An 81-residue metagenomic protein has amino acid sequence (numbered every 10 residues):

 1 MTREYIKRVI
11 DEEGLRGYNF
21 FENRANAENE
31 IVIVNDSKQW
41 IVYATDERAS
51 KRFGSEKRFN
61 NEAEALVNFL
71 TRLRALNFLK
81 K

Functional and structural regions predicted by a protein language model:
M1-A25: Negatively charged, low-complexity tracts enriched in Asp/Glu with abundant Ser/Thr
A25-G54, R72: Short aromatic-glycine-(Arg/Gly/Cys) micro-motifs in beta-strand/loop hairpins
S55-F59: A structural signal for short, well-ordered beta-strand elements
N60-R74: A short, charged, amphipathic alpha-helix used as a generic interaction element across diverse proteins
A75-K81: Intrinsically disordered, low-complexity charged/polar segments
